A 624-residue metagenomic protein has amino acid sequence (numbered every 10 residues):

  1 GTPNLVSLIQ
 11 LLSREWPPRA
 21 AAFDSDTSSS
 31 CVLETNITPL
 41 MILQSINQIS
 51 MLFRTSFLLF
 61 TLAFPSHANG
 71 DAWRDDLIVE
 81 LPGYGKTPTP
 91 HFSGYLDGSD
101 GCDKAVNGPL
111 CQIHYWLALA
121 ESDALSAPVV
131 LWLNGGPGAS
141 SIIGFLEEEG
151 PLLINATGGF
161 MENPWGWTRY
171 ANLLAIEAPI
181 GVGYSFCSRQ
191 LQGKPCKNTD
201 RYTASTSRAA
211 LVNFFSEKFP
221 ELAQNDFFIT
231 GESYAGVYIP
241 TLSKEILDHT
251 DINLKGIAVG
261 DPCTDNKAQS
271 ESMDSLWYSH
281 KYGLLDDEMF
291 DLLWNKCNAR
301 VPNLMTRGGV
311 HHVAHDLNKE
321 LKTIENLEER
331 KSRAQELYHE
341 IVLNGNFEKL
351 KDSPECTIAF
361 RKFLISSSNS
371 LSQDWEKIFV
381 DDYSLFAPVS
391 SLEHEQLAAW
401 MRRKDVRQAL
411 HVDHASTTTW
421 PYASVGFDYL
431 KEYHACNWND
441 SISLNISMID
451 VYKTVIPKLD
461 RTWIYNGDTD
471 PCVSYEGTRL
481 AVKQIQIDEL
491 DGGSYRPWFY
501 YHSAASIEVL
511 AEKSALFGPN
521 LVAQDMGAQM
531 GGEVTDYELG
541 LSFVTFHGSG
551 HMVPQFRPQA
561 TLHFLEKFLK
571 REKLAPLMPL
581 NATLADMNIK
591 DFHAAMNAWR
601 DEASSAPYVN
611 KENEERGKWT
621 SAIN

Functional and structural regions predicted by a protein language model:
T2-I9: Extreme N-terminal basic, low-complexity initiation segments that serve as generic localization/processing leaders
N4, D24-D26, N36, N47: Intrinsic-disorder-associated, low-complexity terminal segments enriched in Asp/Asn/His/Tyr and depleted of Lys/Arg
E34-S50: Short, Lys/Arg-enriched N-terminal segments with co-localized hydrophobic residues within the first ~10-30 amino acids
L52-N624: Terminal and linker regions of secretory-pathway proteins
